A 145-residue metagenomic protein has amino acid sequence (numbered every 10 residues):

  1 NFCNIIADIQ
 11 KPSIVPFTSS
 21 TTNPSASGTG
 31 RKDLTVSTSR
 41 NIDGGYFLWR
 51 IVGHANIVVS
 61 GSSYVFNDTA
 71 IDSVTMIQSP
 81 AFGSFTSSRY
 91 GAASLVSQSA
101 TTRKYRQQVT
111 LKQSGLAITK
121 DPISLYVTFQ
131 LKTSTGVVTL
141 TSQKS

Functional and structural regions predicted by a protein language model:
N1-S39: N-terminal propeptides/leader regions of secreted preproproteins that are proteolytically removed before maturation
S13, V59, Q113-A117: Residues that cap or initiate secondary-structure elements
R31-R103, V137-V138: Short helix-loop boundary/capping segments
I51, Y105-Q107, L125-V127: Hydrophobic residues positioned within well-ordered beta-strands of beta-sheet architectures
Q78, Q113-L131: Glycine- and small hydrophobic-rich membrane-insertion segments that are intrinsically disordered in solution
T101-Q113: A short hydrophobic beta-strand element
Q130-S145: Short, low-complexity, Pro/Ser/Thr/Gly-rich segments in the mature regions of secreted, periplasmic
